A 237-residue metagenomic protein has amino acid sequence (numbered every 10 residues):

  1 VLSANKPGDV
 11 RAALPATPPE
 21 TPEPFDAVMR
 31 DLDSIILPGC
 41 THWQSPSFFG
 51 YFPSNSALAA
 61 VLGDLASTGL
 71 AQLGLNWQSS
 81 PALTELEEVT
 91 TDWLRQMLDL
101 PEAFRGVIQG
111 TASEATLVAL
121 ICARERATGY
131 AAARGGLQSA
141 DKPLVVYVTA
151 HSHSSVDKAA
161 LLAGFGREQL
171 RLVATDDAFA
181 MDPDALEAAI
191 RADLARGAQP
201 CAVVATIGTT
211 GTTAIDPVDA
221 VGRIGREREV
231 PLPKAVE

Functional and structural regions predicted by a protein language model:
V1-E102: N-terminal entrance/gating region of PLP-dependent enzymes' catalytic architecture
Q44, W77, P143-L144, A205-T209: Short, contiguous strand/loop micro-motifs
S45, F104, Q169, K234-V236: A generic structural-conservation signal
Y51, H153, R167, R226 (+1 more regions): Histidine-centered active-site/metal-ligand motif
P53-S67, G74-C201, D219: PLP-dependent aspartate aminotransferase-fold enzymes
M181-E237: Active-site phosphate-binding strand-loop segment of PLP-dependent enzymes
